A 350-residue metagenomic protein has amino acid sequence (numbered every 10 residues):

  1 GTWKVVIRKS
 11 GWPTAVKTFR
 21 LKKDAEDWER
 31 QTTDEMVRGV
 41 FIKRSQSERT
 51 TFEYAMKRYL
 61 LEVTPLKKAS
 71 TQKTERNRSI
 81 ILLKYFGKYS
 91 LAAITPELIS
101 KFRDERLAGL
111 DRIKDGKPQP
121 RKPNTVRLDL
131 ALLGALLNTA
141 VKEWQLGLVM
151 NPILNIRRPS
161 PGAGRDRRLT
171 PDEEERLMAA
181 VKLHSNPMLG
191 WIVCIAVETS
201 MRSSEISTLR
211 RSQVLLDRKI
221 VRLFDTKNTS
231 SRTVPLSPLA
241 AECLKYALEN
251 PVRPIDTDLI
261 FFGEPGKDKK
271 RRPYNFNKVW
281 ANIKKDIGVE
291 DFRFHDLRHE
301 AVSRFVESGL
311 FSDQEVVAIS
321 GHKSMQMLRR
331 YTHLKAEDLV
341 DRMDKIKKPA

Functional and structural regions predicted by a protein language model:
G1-K101, E249: N-terminal DNA-binding module of tyrosine recombinases/phage integrases
T2, L136, D172, R218 (+1 more regions): Active-site/catalytic core of tyrosine-dependent DNA strand-transfer enzymes
L21-K22, R168, D225-T229, D313 (+1 more regions): Catalytic-site neighborhood detector that most strongly recognizes the C-terminal catalytic loop/helix of tyrosine
R44, A108, A179, R218 (+4 more regions): C-terminal secondary-structure termini that scaffold catalytic or DNA-interacting sites
I94, M188-G190, E290-G309: Short basic/aromatic active-site micro-motif
D115-P123, R127-A131, K142, L146-S203 (+5 more regions): Basic, Lys/Arg- and aromatic-enriched nucleic-acid-binding interface segment
R176-A180, R232-P238, E242-Y246, A318 (+1 more regions): DNA/chromatin major-groove-contacting recognition/catalytic segments
E205-S207, F292-R293, V302, L310-G321: Active-site-proximal segment of tyrosine recombinases
